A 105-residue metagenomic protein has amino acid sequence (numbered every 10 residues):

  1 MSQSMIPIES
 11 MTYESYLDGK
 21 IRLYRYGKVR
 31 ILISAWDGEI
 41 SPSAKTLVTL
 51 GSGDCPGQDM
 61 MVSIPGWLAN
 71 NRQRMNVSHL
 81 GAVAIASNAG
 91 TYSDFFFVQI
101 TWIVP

Functional and structural regions predicted by a protein language model:
M1-S41: Extracellular receptor-binding modules and their adjoining Ser/Thr/Gly/Asp/Asn-rich linkers
Y16-D18, S41-T49, M60-P105: Extracellular jelly-roll beta-sandwich "head" domains, especially the C-terminal globular C1q domain
K20-K28, D54-G57, N76-V77: Short, surface-exposed loop and linker segments with low hydrophobicity and enrichment for Pro/Ser/Thr
L32-P56: Mature extracytoplasmic domains of secretory-pathway proteins
